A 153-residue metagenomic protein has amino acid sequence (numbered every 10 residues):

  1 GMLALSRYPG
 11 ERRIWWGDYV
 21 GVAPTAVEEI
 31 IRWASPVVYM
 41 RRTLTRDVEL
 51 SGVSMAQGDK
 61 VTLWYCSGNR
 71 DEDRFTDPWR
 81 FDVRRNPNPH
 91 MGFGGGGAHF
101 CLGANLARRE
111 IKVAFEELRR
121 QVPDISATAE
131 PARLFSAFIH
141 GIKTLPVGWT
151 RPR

Functional and structural regions predicted by a protein language model:
G1-R153: Cytochrome P450
